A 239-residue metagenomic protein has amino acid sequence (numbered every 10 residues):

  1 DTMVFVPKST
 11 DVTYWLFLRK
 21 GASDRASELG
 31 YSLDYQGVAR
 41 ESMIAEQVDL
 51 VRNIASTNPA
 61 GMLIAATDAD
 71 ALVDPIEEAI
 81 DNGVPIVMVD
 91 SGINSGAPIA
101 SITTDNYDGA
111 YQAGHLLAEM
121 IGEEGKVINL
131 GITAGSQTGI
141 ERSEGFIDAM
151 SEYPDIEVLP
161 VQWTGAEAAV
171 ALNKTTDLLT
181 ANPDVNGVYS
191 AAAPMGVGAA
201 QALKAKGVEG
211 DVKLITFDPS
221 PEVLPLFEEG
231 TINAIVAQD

Functional and structural regions predicted by a protein language model:
D1-D239: A residue-level marker of the well-folded mature domains of exported/periplasmic proteins
